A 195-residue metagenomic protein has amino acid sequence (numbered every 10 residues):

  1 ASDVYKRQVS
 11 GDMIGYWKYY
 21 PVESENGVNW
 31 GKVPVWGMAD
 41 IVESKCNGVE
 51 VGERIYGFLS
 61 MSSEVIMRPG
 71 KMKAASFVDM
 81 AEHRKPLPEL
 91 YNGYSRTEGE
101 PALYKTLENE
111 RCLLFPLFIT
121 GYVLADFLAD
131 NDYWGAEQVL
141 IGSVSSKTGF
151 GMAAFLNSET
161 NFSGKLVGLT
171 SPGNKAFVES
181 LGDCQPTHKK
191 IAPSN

Functional and structural regions predicted by a protein language model:
A1-Y5: Short, small-residue-biased leader/transition segments that mark boundaries at the very start of proteins
K6-Y19: Short Gly/aromatic-enriched secondary-structure transition segments
W17, E25-N29, G57, M61: N-terminal basic, amphipathic alpha-helical segments
P21-A39: Short, basic/aromatic beta-hairpin or loop at an interaction surface
W36-E64: A glycine-/small-residue-rich N-terminal strand-loop-strand element that serves as the cofactor-binding glycine loop
F58-E137: NAD(P)H dinucleotide-binding glycine-rich loop of Rossmann-like/cofactor-binding domains, especially the beta1-alpha1
L103-K190: Mid-domain Rossmann-like dinucleotide-binding core that forms the NAD(H)/NADP(H) cofactor-binding site
I191-N195: Non-transmembrane, aqueous-exposed alpha-helical and coiled segments at domain scale
